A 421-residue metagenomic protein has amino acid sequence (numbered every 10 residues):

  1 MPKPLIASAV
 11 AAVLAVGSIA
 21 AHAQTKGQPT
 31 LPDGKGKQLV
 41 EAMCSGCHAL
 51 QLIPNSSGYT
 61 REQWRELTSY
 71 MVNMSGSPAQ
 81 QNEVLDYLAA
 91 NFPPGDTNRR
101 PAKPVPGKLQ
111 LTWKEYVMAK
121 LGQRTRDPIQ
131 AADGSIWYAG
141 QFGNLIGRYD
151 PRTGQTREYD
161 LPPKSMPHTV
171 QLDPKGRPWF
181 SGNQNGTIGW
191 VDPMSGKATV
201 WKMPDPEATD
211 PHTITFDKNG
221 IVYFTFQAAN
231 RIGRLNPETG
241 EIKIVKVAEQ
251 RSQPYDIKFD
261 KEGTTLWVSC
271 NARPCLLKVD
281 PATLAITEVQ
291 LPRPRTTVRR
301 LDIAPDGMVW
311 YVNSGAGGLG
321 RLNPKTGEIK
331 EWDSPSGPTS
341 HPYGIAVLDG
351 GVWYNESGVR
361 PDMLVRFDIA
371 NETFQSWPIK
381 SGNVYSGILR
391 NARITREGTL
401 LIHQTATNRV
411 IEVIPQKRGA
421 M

Functional and structural regions predicted by a protein language model:
A21-L39: Electrostatic cytochrome c docking/interface patches
V40-Q51, V84, L88: The canonical Cys-X-X-Cys-His
M74-P101, V352, L400: C-terminal capping alpha-helices of c-type cytochrome domains
K114-L145: Beta-strand-rich domains and repeat architectures in extracellular enzymes and scaffolds, especially beta-propellers
L121-D133, P163-K175, P206-N219, E249-T264 (+6 more regions): Beta-rich, blade/repeat-based domains predominating in secreted/periplasmic proteins but also intracellular
W137-F142, P178-Q184, V222-A228, L266-A272 (+3 more regions): Conserved beta-strand positions in repeat-built beta-propeller and related beta-rich domains
D150-G154, D192-G196, N236-G240, D280-L284 (+3 more regions): Short loop/turn segments that connect beta-strands within beta-propeller blades
Y385-M421: Blade-level signature of beta-propeller repeat domains, shared across WD40, Kelch, NHL, RCC1 and BNR/Asp-box propellers
